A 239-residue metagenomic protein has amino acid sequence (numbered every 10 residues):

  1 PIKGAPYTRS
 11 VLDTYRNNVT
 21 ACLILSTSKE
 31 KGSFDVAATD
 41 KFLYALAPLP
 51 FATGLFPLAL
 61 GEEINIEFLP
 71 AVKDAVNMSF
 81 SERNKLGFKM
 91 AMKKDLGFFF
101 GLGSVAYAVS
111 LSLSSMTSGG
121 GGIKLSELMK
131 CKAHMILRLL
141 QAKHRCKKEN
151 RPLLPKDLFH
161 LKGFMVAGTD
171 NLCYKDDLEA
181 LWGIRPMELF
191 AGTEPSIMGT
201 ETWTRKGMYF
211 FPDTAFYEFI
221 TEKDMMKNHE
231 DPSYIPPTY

Functional and structural regions predicted by a protein language model:
P1, T27-K31, M92-D95: Short, solvent-exposed loop/edge-beta patches enriched in aromatic
P1-N17: Conserved AMP-binding A3 loop
I2-K3, T53-F56, S110-S112: Short, conserved acidic/polar surface loops in the N-terminal third of protein domains
K3-Y7, S33-F34, M187, Y209: Short, surface-exposed helix-loop/turn micro-motifs enriched in polar/charged residues
L12, R16-I24, L43, F88 (+3 more regions): Short, well-ordered alpha-helical packing segments
V19-L69, K73-M78: Conserved AMP-binding loop of ANL adenylate-forming enzymes
A59-Y239: Active-site glycine/GP-rich loop and adjacent strand/helix microenvironment that borders small-molecule binding pockets
